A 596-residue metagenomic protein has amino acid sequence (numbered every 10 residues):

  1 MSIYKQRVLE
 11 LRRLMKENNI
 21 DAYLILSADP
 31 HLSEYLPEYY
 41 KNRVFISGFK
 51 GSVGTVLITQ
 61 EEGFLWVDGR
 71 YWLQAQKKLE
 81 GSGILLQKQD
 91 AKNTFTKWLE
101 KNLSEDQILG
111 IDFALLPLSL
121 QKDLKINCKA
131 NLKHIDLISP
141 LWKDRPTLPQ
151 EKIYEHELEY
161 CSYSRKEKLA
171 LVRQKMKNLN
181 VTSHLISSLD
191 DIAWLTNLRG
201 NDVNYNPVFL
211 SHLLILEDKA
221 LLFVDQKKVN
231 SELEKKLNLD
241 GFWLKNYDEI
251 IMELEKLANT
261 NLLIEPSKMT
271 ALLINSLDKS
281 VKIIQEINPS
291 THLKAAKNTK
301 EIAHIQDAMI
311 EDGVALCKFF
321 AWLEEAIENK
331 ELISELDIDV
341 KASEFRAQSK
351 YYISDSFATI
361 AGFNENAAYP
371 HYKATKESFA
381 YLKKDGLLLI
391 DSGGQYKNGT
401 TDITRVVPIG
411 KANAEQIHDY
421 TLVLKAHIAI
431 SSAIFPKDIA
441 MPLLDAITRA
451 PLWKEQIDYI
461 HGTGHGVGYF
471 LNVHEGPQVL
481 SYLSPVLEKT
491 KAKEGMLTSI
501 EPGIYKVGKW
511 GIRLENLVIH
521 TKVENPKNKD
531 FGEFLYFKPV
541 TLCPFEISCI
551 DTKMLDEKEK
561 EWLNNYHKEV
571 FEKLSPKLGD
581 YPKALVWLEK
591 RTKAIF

Functional and structural regions predicted by a protein language model:
M1-F596: Active-site neighborhoods and metal-handling regions in enzymes and metal-associated proteins
